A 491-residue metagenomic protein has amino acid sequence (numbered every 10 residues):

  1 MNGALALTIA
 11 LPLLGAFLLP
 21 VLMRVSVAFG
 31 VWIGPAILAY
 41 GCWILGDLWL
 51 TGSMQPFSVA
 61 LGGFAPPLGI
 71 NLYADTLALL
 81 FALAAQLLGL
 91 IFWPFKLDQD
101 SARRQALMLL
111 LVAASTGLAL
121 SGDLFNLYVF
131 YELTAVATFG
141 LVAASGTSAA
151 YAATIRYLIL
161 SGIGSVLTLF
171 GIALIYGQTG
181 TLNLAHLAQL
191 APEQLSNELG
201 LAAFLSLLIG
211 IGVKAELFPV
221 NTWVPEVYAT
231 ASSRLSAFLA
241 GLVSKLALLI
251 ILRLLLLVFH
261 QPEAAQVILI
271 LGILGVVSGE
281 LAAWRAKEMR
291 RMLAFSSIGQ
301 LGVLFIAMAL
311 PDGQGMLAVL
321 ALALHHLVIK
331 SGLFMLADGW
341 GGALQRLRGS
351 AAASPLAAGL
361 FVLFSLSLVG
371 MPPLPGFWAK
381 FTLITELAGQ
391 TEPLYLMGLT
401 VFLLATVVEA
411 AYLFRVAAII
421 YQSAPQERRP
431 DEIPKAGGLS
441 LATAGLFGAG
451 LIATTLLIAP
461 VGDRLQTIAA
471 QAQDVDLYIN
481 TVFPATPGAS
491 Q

Functional and structural regions predicted by a protein language model:
M1-L7, L11-D98, A102-A106, A185-Q189 (+2 more regions): Transmembrane helix-loop-helix hairpins at membrane boundaries of multipass inner-membrane proteins
S26-L38, A152-G162, S354-A358, G438-A444: Alpha-helical transmembrane segments and their helix-start/interface "positive-inside/aromatic belt" motifs in integral
I33-W49, G162-F170, F361-V369, L446-P460: Hydrophobic alpha-helical membrane-insertion segments
G34-G41, Q86, L109-L111, L205-L207 (+3 more regions): Alpha-helical transmembrane segments
L48-F57, Y176, G180, I458-D463: Helix-to-loop transition at the C-terminal end of transmembrane segments
I91-A102, V112-F125, F139-F381, T385-A411 (+1 more regions): Hydrophobic transmembrane alpha-helices and their helix-loop junctions in integral membrane proteins
E132: Short phosphate-coordinating micro-motif centered on Lys-Gly-acidic
A231, A343, A351-G359, L413-Q491: Cytoplasmic/organellar membrane-interface segments at the starts of transmembrane helices in multi-pass inner-membrane
